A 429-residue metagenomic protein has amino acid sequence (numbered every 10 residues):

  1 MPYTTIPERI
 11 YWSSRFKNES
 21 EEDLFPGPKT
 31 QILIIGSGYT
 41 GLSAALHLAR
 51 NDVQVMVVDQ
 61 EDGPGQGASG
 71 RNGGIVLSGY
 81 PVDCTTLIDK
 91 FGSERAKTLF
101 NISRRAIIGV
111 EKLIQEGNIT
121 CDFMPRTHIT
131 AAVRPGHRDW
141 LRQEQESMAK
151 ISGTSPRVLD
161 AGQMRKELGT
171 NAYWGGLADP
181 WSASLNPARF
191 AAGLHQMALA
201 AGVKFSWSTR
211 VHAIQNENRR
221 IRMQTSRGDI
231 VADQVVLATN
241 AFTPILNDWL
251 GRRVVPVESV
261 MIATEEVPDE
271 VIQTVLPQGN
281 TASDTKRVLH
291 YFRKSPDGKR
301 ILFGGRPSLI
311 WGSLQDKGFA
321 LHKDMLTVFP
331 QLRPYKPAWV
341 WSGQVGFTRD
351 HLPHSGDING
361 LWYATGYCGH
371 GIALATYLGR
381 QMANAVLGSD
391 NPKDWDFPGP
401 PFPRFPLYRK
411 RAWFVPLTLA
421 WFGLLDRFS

Functional and structural regions predicted by a protein language model:
M1-I32, R50: Extreme N-terminal leader/targeting segments of oxidoreductases
P2-S14, V82-I88, K112-G193: Flavin (FAD/FMN) cofactor-binding and adjacent substrate-gating region of FAD-dependent oxidoreductase domains
T30-V57: N-terminal Rossmann-like FAD-binding beta1-loop-alpha1 element of flavoenzymes
R50-R71: Glycine-rich FAD pyrophosphate-binding loop
R71-N101: Glycine-rich active-site loop/strand segments that organize a redox cofactor
V76, I108, E116-M124, V211-A213 (+1 more regions): Active-site substrate-recognition segment that forms the wall of the catalytic cavity or substrate channel
S147, N171-D233: Helical element adjacent to the flavin cofactor pocket in flavoenzyme catalytic cores
F303, W311-S313, G318-R427: C-terminal catalytic lobe of FAD-dependent flavoproteins
